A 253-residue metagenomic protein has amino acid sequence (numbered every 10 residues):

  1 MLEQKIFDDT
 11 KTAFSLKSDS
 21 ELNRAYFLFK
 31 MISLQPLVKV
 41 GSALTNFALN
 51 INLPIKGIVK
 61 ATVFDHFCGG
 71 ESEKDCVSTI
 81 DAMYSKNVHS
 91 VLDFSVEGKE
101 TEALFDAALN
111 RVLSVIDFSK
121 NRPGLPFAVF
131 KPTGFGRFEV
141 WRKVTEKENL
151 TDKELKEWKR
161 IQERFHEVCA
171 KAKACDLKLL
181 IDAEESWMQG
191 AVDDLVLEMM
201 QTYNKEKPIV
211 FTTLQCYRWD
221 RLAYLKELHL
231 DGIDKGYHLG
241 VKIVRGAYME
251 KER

Functional and structural regions predicted by a protein language model:
M1-R253: Positively charged, amphipathic and often flexible ligand-engagement surfaces
